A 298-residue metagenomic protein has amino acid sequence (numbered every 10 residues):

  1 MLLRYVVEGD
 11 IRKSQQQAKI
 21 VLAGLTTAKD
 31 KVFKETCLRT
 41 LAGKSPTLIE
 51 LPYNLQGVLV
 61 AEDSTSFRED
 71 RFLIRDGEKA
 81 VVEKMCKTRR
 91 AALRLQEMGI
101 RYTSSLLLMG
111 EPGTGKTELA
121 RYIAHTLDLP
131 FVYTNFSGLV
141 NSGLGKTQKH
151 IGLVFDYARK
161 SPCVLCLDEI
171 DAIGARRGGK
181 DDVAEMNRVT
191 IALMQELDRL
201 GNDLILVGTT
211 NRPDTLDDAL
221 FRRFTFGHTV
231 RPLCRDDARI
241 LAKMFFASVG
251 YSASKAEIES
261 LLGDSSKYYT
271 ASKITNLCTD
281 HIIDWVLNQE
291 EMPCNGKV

Functional and structural regions predicted by a protein language model:
M1-F72, R235-V298: C-terminal alpha-helical "lid" subdomain
G77-V81, K87-E259: Walker A/P-loop NTP-binding motif of AAA+ ATPase domains
